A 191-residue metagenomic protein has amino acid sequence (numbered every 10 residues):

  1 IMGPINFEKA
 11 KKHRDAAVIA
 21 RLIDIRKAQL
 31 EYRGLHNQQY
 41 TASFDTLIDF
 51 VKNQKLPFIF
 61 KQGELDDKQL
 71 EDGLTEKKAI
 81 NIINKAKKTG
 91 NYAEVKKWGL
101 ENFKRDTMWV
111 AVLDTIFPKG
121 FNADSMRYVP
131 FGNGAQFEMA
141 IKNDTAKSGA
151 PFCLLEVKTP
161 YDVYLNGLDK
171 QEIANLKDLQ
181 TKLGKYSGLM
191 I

Functional and structural regions predicted by a protein language model:
I1-A20: Amphipathic alpha-helical segments typified by the pilin-like N-terminal helix that continues immediately C-terminal
P4-E8, L30, L74: A near-ubiquitous, low-amplitude feature marking generic local secondary-structure context
V18-N37, V51: N-terminal alpha-helical signal peptides/signal-anchor transmembrane segments
Q38-I191: Low-complexity, acidic interaction segments enriched in glycine
